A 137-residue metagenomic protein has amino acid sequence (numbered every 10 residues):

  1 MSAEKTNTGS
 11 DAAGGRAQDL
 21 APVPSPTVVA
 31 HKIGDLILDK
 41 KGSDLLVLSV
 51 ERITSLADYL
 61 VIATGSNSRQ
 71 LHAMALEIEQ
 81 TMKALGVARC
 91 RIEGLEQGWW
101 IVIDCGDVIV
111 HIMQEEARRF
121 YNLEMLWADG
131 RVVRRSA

Functional and structural regions predicted by a protein language model:
M1-V47, E51-R52, R69-A73, Q80 (+3 more regions): Long, contiguous binding/interaction regions
V23, T64, S68, W99: Short gly/ser-rich anion-binding loops that grip negatively charged ligand groups
L45-L56, C90-D107: Glycine/charge-rich, flexible interdomain linkers and switch-proximal surface loops that mediate coupling
V61, V102-I103, G130: Enriched - but not universal
I62-G65, M113: Short hydrophobic/aromatic beta-strand micro-patches that form the beta-sheet surface supporting nucleotide- or nucleic
